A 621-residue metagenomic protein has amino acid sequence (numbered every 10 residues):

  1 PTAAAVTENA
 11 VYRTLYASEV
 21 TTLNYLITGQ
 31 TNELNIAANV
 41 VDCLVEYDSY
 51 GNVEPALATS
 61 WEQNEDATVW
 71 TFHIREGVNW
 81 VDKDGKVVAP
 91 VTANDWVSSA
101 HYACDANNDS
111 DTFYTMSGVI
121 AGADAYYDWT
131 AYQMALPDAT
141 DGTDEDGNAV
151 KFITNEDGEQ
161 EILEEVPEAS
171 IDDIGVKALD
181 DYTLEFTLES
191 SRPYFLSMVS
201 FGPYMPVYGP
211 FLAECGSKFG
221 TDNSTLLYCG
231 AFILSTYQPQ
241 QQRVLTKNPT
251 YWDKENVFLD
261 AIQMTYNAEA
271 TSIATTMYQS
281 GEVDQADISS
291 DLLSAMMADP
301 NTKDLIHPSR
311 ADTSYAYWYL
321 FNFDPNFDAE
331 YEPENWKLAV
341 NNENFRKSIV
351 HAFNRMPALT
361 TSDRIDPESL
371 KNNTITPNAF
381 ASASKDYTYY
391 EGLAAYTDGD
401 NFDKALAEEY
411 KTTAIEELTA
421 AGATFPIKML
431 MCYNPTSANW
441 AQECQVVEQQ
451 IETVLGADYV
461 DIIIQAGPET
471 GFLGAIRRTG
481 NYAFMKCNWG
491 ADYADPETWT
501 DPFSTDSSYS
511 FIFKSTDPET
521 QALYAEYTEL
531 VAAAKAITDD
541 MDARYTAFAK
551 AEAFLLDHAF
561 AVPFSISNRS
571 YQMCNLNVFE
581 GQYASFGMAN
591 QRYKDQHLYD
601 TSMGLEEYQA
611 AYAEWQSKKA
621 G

Functional and structural regions predicted by a protein language model:
L15-E65, L227: N-terminal lobe/hinge region of extracytoplasmic solute-binding protein
T59-D138, G142, E185, A274-M277 (+2 more regions): Aromatic- and charge-enriched surface segment that lines or borders ligand/interaction sites
D141-D173, K177-Y182, T187-Q263, T271 (+2 more regions): Gly/Pro-rich hinge or "lid" segments in bacterial periplasmic/extracellular proteins
P193-V199, T360, T413-P435, K535-N575: Bilobed periplasmic-binding protein-like "clamshell/Venus-flytrap" ligand-binding domains
T246, A339-T453, G604-G621: Append "and occasionally in soluble cytosolic enzymes with long acidic Gly/Pro-rich linkers
L293-L406, P518-A522, H558-N575: Local pocket/hinge segments that shape ligand/substrate recognition
D312-Y315, L320-N322, A466, T470-K535 (+2 more regions): Acidic-aromatic pocket-rim loops
M573-G621: Long beta-strand-rich cores associated with HINT superfamily self-processing modules
